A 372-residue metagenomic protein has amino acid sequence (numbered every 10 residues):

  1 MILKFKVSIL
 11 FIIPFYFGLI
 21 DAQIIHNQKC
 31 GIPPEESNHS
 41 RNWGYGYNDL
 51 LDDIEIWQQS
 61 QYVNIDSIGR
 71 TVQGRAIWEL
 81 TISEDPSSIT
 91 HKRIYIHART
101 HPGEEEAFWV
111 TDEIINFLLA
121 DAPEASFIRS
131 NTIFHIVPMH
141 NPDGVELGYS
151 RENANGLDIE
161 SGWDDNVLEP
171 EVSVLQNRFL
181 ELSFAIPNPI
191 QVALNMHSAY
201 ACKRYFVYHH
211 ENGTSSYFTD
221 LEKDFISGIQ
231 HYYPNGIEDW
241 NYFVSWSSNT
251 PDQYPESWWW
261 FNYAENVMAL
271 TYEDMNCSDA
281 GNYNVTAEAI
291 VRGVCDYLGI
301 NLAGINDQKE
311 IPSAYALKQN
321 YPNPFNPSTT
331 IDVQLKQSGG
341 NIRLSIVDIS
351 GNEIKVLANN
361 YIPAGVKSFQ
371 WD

Functional and structural regions predicted by a protein language model:
K6-G18: Bacterial N-terminal signal peptides
I20-A22: Boundary at the C-terminal end of the N-terminal hydrophobic targeting segment
R41-I94: Soluble metallo-hydrolase cores and metallopeptidase-like ectodomains found primarily in the secretory/periplasmic
R70-V72, N360-K367: Short proline/glycine- and polar residue-rich coil/turn motifs
T71, D348-I349: Short, acidic, Ser/Thr-enriched surface-loop or helix-capping motifs
V72-A76, S88-S248, D252, E256-N276: Active-site/substrate-binding loop(s) of hydrolase catalytic cores
S278-L302: His/Asp/Glu-rich mid-to-C-terminal helical/loop segments that flank catalytic regions of hydrolases
N306-Y321, F325-I346, V356-N359, S368-W371: Glycine-centered coil/turn sites that cap beta-strands in beta-rich domains
